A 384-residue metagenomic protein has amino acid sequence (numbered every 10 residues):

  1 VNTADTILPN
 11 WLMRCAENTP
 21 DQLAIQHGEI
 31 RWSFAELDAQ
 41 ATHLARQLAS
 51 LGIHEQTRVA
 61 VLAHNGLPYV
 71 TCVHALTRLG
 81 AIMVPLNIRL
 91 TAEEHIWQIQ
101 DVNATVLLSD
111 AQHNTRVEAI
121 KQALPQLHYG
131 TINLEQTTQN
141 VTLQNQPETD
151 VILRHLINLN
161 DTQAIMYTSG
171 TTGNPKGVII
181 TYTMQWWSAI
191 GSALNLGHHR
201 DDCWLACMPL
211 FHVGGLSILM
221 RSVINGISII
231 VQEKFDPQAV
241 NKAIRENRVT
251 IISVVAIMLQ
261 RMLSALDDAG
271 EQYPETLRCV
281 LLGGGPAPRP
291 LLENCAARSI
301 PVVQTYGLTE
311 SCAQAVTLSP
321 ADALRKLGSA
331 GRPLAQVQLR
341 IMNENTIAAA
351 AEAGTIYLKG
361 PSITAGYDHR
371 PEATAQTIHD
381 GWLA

Functional and structural regions predicted by a protein language model:
D5, P20-D21, Q146-Y167, N174 (+1 more regions): Conserved pre-ATP/AMP-binding loop-to-beta segment of ANL
T6, L51, L62, A351 (+1 more regions): Conserved ATP-binding/catalytic segment of the ANL
I30, A45-L90: Conserved AMP-binding/adenylate-forming
S33-A35, R154-L156, Q163-W187: Conserved AMP-binding A3 loop
D38-H43, L159, V178-H199, C207-F211 (+1 more regions): Conserved structural elements of the adenylate-forming
R46, S50-L51, R78-Q144: Structural core segment of the AMP-binding/adenylate-forming
W186-C203, F211-I251, A265: Conserved AMP-binding/adenylation subdomain of ANL enzymes
I224, V249-V254, L263-R325, Q338 (+1 more regions): Gly/Ser/Thr-rich phosphate-binding loop
